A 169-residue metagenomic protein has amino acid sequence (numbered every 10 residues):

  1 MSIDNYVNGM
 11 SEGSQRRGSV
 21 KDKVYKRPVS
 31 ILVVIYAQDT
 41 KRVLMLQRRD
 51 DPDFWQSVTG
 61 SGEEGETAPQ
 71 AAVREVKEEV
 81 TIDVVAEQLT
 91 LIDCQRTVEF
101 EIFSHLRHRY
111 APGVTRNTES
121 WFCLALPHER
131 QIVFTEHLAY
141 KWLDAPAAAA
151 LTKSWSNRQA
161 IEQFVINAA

Functional and structural regions predicted by a protein language model:
S2-D39, A111-P112: Acidic, metal-coordinating catalytic segment for phosphate/diphosphate chemistry, firing primarily on the Nudix
L32, R42, A139: Conserved beta-strand and immediately adjacent loop positions that scaffold enzyme active sites
Y36-Q38, Q47, A125: A generic structural motif
D39-R42, D51-P52, E63-E64, Q95-E101 (+1 more regions): Short, charged/polar surface micro-motifs in flexible loops or helix N-caps
K41-V84: Conserved Nudix-box catalytic region and its N-terminal flanking loop in Nudix hydrolases and closely related
Q56, R116, W142: Short aromatic/basic micro-patch
I82-E129: Active-site segment of metal-dependent pyrophosphate-handling enzymes, primarily the Nudix hydrolase catalytic core
E119-E162: NUDIX/MutT-family hydrolases
